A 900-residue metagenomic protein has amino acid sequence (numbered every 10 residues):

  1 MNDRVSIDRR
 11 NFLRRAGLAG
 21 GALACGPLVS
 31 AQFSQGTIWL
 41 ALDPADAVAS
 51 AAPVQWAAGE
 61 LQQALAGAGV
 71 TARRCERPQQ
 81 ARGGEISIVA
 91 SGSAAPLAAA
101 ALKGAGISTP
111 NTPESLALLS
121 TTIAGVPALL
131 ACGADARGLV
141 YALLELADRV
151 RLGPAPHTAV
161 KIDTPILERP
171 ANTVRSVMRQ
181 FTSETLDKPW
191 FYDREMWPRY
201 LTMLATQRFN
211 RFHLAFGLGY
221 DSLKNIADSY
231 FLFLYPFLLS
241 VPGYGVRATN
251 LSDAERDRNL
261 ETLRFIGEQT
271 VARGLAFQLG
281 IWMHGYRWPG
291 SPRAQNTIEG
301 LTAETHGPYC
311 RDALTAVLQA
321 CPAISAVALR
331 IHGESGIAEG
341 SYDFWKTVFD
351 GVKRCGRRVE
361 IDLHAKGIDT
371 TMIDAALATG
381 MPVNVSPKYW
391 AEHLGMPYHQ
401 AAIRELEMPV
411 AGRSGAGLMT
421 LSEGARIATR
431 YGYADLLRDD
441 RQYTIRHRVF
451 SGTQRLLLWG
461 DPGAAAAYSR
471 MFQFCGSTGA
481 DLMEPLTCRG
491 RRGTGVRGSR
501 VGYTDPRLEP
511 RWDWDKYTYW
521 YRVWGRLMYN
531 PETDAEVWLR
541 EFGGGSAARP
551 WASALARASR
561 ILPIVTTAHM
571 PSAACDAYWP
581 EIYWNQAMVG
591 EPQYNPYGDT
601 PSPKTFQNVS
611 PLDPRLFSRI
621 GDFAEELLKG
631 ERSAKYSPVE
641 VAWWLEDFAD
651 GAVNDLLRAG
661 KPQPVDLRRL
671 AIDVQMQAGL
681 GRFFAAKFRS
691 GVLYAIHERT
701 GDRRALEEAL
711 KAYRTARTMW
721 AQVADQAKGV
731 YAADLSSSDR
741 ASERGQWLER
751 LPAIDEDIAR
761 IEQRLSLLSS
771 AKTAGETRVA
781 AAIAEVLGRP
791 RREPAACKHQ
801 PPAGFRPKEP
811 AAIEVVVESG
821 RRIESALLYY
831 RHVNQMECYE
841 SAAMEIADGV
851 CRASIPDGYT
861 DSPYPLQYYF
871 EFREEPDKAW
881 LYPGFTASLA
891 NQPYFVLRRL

Functional and structural regions predicted by a protein language model:
N2-G20: N-terminal secretory signal peptides and thylakoid transit peptides that target proteins across membranes
V5, G26-D43: C-terminal segment of N-terminal export signals and the immediately downstream linker at the start of the mature
E60, A64, T109-T305, Q319-A323 (+5 more regions): Feature activates predominantly on carbohydrate-active enzymes
C75-A105: Short, well-ordered secondary-structure micro-motifs within conserved domains or adaptor modules
T305-N384, H393-L394: Active-site neighborhood of glycoside hydrolase catalytic domains
L377-R438: Polar, glycine-rich mid-to-C-terminal structural blocks that act as macromolecule-binding/assembly scaffolds
E484-Q746, R750: C-terminal non-catalytic alpha-helical accessory regions
I754, I761-L900: Glycan-association/targeting regions that enable binding to alpha-glucans and other polysaccharides
